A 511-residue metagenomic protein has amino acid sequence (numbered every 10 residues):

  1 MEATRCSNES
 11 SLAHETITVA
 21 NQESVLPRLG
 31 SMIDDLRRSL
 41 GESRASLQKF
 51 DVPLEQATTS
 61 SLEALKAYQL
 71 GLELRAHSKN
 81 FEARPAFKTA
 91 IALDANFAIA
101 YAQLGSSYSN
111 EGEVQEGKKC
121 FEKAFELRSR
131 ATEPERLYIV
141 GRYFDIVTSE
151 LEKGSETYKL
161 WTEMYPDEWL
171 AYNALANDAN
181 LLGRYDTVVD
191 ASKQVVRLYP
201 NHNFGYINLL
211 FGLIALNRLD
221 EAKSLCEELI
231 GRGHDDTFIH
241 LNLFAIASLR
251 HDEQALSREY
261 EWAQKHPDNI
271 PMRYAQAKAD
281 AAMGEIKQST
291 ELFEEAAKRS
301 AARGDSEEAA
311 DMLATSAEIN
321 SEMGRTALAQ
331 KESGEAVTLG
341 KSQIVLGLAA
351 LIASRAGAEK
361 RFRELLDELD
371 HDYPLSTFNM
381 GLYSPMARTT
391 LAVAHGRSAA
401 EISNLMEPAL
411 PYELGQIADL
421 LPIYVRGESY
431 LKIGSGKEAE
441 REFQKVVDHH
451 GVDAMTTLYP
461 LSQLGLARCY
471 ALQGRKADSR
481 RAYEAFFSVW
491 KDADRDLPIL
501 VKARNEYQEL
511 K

Functional and structural regions predicted by a protein language model:
M1-F238, Q254, D268-N269, E401 (+3 more regions): Acidic, proline/glycine-rich low-complexity intrinsically disordered segments
T59, A92, S129, E133 (+10 more regions): Structural signature of alpha-solenoid helical repeat scaffolds
S61, Y68, A102, Y138 (+9 more regions): TPR/TPR-like alpha-solenoid signature
L72, K88, S106, R142 (+17 more regions): Amphipathic alpha-helical repeat scaffolds
R75, S109, D145-I146, N180 (+8 more regions): Position-specific recognition of the canonical hydrophobic site in helix A of tetratricopeptide repeat
S109-S129, G231-D235, A245-S248, K265-H266 (+3 more regions): TPR/TPR-like (Sel1-like) alpha-helical repeat modules
D236, A255-P271, K287-E291: Solenoidal tandem-repeat scaffolds enriched in leucines and small polar residues
M272, A277-T456, L461-V489, P498-L510: Helix-coil-helix junctions within alpha-helical repeat/solenoid scaffolds
